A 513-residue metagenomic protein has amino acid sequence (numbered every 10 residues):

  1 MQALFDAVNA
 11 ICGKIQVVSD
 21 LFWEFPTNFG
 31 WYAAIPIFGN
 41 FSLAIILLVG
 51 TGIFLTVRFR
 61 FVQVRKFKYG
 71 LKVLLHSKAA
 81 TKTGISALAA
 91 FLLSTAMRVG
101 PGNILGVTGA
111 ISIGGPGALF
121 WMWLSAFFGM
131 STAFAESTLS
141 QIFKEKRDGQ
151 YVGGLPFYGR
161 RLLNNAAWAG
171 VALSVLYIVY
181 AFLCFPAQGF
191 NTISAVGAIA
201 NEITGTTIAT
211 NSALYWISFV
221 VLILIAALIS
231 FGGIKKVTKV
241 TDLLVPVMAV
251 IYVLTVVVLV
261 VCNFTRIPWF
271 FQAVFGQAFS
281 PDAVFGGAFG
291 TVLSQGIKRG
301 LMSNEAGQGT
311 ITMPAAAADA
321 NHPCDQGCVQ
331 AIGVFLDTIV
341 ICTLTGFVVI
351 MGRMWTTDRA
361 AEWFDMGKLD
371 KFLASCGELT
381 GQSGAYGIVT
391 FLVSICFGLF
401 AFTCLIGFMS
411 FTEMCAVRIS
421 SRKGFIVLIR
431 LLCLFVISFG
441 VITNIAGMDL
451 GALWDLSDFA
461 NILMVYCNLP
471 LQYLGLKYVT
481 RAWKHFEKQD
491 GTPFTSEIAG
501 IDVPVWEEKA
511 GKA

Functional and structural regions predicted by a protein language model:
M1-P101, I111-G117, G129, Y473-A513: N-terminal alpha-helical transmembrane segments of multi-pass membrane transport and channel/translocase proteins
P36-Y69, S112-Q150, A169, D337-T338 (+3 more regions): Extracellular loop-to-transmembrane helix junctions
L47-T51, L55-L71, Y177, T192-V196 (+5 more regions): Membrane-interface loop-to-helix entry segments
T51, L55-T56, T95-A96, S125-G149 (+3 more regions): Helix-loop-helix module between adjacent transmembrane segments
F59-Q63, G102-V107, P116, L183-A195 (+6 more regions): Transmembrane helix-loop junctions in multi-pass membrane proteins
F61-A87, G106-L119, S131-N164, W355-G381 (+2 more regions): Flexible loop linkers connecting adjacent transmembrane helices in multi-pass alpha-helical membrane transporters
T81-I113, L139-I142, D148-P156, R160 (+1 more regions): Alpha-helical membrane segments and immediately flanking helix-loop junctions that form or couple to the substrate/ion
F134-K144, D148, V257-A273, P281-G287 (+3 more regions): Extracellular/periplasmic helix-exit of transmembrane alpha-helices
